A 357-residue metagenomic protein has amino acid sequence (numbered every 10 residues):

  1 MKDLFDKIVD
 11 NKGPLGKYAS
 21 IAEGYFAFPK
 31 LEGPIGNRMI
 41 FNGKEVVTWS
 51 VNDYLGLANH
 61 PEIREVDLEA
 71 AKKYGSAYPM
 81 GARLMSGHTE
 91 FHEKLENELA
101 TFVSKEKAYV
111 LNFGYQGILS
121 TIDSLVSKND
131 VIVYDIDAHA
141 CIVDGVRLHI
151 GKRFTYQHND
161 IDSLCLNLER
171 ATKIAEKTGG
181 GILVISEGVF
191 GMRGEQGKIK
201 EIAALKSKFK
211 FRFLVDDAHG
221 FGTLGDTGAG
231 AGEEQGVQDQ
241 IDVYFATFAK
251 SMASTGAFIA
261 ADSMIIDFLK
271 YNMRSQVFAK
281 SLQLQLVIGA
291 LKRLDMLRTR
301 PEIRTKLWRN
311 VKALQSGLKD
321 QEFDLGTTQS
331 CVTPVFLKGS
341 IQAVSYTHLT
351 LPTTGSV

Functional and structural regions predicted by a protein language model:
D10-G75, F211: N-terminal "arm"/small-domain region of PLP-dependent enzymes with the aminotransferase-like
A27, T305-L314, D320-Y346: Conserved PLP-binding catalytic core of the aspartate aminotransferase-like
E65, K72-F113: Conserved N-terminal alpha-helix of the aminotransferase class I/II PLP-enzyme fold
T121-A140, C165: Conserved PLP-anchoring active-site segment centered on the Schiff-base-forming lysine
F154, H158-V215: Active-site phosphate-binding strand-loop segment of PLP-dependent enzymes
F209-F211, G230-F248, D267, Y271: Conserved active-site segment immediately N-terminal to the catalytic lysine that forms the internal aldimine
V243-F245, M252-P301: Conserved core segment of the aminotransferase class I/II
T347-T353: Conserved small/polar residues in nucleotide/adenosyl-binding loops
